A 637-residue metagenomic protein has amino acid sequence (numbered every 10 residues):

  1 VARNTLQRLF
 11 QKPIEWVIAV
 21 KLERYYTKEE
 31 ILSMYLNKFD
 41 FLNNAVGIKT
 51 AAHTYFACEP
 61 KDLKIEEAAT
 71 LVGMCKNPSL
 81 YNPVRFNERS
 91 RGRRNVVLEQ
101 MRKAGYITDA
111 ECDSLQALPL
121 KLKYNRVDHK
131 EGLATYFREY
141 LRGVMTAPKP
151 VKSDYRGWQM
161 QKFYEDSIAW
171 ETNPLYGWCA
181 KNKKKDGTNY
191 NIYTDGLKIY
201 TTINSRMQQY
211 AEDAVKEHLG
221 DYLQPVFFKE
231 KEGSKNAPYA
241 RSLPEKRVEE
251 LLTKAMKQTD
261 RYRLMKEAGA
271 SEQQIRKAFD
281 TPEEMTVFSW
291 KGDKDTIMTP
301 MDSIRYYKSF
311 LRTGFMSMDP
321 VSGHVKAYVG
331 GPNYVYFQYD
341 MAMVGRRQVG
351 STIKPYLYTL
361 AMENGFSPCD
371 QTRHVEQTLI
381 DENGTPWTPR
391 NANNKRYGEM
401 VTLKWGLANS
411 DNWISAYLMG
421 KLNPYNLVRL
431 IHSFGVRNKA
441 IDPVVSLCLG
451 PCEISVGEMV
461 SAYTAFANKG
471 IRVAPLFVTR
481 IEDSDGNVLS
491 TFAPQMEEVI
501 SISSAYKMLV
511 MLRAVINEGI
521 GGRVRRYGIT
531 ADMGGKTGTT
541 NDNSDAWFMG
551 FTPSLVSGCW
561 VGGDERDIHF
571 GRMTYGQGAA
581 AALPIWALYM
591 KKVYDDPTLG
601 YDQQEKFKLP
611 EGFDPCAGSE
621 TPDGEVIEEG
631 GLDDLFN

Functional and structural regions predicted by a protein language model:
V1-L6, C58-K61, N125-G143, F366-L427 (+3 more regions): Conserved catalytic neighborhood of penicillin-recognizing serine enzymes
V1-W170, C179, D186, N333 (+3 more regions): Peptidoglycan glycan-strand catalytic modules in the bacterial/periplasmic cell-wall system
P13, K49, E88-S90, R94 (+6 more regions): Acidic/histidine-enriched alpha-helical segments
P13-V17, Y26-E29, M34-L36, N43 (+25 more regions): Extracytoplasmic
E15, A19, E23, C75-R93 (+9 more regions): Active-site loop and adjoining helix of the penicillin-binding protein/serine DD-peptidase-beta-lactamase fold
E23-K28, D40-A45, E59-K61, E99-D113 (+12 more regions): Bacterial peptidoglycan biogenesis and beta-lactam-recognition machinery
T108-T202, R206-A270: Non-catalytic structural connector segments
T201, S205-D221, L252-D319, H324 (+5 more regions): A penicillin-recognizing enzyme superfamily signal
